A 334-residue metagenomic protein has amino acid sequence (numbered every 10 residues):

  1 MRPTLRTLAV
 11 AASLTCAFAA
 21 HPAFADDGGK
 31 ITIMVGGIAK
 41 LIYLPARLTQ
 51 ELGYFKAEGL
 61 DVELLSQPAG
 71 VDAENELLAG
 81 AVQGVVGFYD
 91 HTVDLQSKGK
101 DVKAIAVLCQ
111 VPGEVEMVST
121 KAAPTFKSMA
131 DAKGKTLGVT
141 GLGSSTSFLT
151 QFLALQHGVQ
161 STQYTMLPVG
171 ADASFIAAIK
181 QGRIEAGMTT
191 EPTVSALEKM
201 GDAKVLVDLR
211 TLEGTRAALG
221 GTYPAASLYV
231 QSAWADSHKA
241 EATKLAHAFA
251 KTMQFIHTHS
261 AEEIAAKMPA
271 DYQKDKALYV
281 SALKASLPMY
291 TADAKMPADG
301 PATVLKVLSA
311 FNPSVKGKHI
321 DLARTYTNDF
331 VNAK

Functional and structural regions predicted by a protein language model:
M1-V10: Bacterial N-terminal signal peptides that target proteins for export
V10-L14, F18: Hydrophobic helical h-region of N-terminal Sec-dependent signal peptides in bacterial secretory/periplasmic proteins
F18-A25: Sec/Tat signal peptide C-region and signal peptidase I cleavage site
D26-Q160, T165-V169, A178-E191, D202 (+1 more regions): Short, glycine-/small- and polar/acidic-enriched structural segments that line small-molecule recognition paths
A57, T211-G221, P288-A298: Short, solvent-exposed loop/beta-turn-alpha elements that line the ligand-binding surface or hinge of extracytoplasmic
S174-M268: Pocket-lining segment of extracytoplasmic ligand-binding domains
A235-V315: Secondary-structure end/capping motifs
L305-K334: Conserved C-terminal helix/tail region of periplasmic/extracytoplasmic solute-binding proteins
